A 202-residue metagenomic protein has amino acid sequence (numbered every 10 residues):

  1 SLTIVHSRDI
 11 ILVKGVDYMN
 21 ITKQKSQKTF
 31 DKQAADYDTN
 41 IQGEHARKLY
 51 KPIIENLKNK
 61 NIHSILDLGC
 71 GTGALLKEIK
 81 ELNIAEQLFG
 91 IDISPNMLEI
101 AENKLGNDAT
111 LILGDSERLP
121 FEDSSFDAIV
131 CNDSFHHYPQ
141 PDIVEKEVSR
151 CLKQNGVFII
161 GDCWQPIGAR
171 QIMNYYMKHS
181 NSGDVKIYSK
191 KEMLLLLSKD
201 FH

Functional and structural regions predicted by a protein language model:
T3-H6, I10: Short, positively charged and aromatic/hydrophobic N-terminal segments
G15-N59, A74-E78, M97-I100: Conserved class I S-adenosyl-L-methionine
I21-T22, L75, I159-D200: C-terminal alpha-helical "lid/dimerization" subdomain adjacent to the S-adenosyl-L-methionine
I62: Phosphate-coordination loops involved in phosphoryl transfer and adenosine-cofactor binding
L66-L68, T72-R118: Class I SAM-dependent methyltransferase SAM/SAH-binding core
V130: A conserved beta-strand element that flanks and buttresses the S-adenosyl-L-methionine
D133-S134: Short catalytic micro-motifs in class I SAM-dependent methyltransferases
D142-Q154: A short glycine-rich, Lys/Arg-flanked "PGG" loop and its adjoining helix->strand segment in the class I
